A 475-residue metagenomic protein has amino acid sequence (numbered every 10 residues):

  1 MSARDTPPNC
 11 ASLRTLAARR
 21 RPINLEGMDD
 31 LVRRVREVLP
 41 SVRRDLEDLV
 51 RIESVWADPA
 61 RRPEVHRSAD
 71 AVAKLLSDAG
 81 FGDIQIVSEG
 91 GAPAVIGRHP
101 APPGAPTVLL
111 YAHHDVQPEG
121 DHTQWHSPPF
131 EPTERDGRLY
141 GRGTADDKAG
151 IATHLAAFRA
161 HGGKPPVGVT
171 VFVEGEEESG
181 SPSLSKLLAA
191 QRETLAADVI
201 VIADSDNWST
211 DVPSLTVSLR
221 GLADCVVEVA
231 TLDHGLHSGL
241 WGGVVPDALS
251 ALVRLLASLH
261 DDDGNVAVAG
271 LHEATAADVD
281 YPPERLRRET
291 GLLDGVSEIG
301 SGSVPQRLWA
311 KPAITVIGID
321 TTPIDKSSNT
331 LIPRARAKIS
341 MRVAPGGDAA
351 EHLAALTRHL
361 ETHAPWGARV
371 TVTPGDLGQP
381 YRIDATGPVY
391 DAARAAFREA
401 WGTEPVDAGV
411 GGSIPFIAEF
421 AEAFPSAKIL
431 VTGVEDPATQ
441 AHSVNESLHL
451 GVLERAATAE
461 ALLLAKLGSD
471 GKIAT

Functional and structural regions predicted by a protein language model:
A18-G27: Short, Lys/Arg-enriched N-terminal segments with co-localized hydrophobic residues within the first ~10-30 amino acids
G27-H122, R334, K338: N-terminal helical capping/dimerization or prosegment-like subdomains of hydrolases acting on amide or phosphate bonds
D78, S209-T210, N265-K326, T330-R334 (+3 more regions): An extended, acidic, His-containing surface patch that forms the Zn2+-binding/catalytic region of metallohydrolases
A105-V173, R455: Active-site metal-coordination/substrate-binding segment of hydrolases, especially metallo-dependent peptidases
P165-P246: Histidine/acidic-residue-rich, glycine-tolerant segments that coordinate divalent metal ions
K186, G242-G264: A short core secondary-structure module
